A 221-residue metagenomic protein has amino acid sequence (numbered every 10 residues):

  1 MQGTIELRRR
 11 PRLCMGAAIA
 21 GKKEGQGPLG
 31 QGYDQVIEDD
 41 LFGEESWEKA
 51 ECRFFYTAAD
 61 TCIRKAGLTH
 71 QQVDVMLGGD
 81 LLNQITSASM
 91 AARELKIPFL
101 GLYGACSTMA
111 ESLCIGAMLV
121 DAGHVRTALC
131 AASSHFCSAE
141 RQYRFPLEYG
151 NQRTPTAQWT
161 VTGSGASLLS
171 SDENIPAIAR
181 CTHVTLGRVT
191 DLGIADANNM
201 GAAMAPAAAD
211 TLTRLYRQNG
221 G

Functional and structural regions predicted by a protein language model:
M1-S46, F145-Q218: Condensing-enzyme catalytic core mediating Claisen C-C bond formation in acyl metabolism
L13, W47-G104, G221: Conserved beta-ketoacyl condensing-enzyme motif
C14, G78-G79, A128-S134: Short beta-strand segments
E24-Q26, S87-S89, C114, A139-R144: Short acidic, glycine/serine/threonine-rich loops at helix termini
L29-G32, A88-P98, V120-A122, Y143-Q152: A glycine- and small-aliphatic-rich helix-loop capping segment at beta-alpha/alpha-beta transitions that lines
A58-C62, S112-V120, L168, T211-L215: Buried hydrophobic packing segments
I85-T86, F136-R141, A177, G187-T190: Short, well-ordered, mixed-charge alpha-helical segments that flank or form enzyme active sites
Y103-C130, L169: Active-site-proximal alpha-helical scaffold in enzymes
